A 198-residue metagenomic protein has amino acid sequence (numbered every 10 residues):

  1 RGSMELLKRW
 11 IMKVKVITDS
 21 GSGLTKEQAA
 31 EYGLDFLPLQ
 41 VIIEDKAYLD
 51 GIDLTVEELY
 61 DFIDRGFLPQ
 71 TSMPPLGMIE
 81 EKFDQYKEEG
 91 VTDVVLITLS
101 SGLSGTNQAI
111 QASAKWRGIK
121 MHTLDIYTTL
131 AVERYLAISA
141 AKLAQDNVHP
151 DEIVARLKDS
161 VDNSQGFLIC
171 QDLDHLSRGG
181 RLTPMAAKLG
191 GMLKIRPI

Functional and structural regions predicted by a protein language model:
R1-I11: Short, Lys/Arg-enriched N-terminal segments with co-localized hydrophobic residues within the first ~10-30 amino acids
M12, E89-T92, I119: Structured loop/turn residues at beta-strand edges in well-structured enzyme cores
K15, G21-D35, Q40, G102-H122 (+1 more regions): Mixed-charge interfacial surface used for oligomerization/domain docking and macromolecular partner engagement
K15-M78: N-terminal glycine-rich anion-binding loop in soluble enzyme alpha/beta folds
Y60, E80-F83, V154-L157: A generic alpha-helix structural signal
F67-P74, T98-G102, Y127-T128: Short coil/turn segments at secondary-structure boundaries
M78-N107: N-terminal glycine-rich phosphate/adenylate-binding segment common to multiple enzyme folds
